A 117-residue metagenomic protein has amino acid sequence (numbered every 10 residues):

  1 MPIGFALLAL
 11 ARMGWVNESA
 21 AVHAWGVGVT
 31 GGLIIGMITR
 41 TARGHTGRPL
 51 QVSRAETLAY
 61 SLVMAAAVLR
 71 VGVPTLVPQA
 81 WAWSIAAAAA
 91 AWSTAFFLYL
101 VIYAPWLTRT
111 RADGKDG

Functional and structural regions predicted by a protein language model:
M1-G117: Hydrophobic alpha-helical transmembrane segments of multi-pass integral membrane proteins
